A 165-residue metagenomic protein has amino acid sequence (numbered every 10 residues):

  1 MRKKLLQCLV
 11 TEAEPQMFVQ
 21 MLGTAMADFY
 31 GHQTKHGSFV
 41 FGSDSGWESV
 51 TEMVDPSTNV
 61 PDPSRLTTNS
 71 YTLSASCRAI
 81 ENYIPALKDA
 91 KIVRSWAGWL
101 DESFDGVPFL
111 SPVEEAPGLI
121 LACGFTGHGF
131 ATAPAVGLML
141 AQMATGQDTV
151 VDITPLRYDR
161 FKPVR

Functional and structural regions predicted by a protein language model:
M1-V19: Central helical "cap/lid" subdomain
R2, F39, T154: Residues that recognize and position ribonucleotide moieties
R2-K3, A25, V150: A short, structural micro-pattern
K3, S74-A75, A135: A generic alpha-helix surface/boundary motif
L9-T11, G31, A122: Short beta-strand element of the conserved SAM-dependent methyltransferase core
P15-G118: Active-site lid/adjacent beta-loop-alpha segment flanking the redox-cofactor pocket in flavoenzymes
R78-R165: C-terminal catalytic lobe of FAD-dependent flavoproteins
